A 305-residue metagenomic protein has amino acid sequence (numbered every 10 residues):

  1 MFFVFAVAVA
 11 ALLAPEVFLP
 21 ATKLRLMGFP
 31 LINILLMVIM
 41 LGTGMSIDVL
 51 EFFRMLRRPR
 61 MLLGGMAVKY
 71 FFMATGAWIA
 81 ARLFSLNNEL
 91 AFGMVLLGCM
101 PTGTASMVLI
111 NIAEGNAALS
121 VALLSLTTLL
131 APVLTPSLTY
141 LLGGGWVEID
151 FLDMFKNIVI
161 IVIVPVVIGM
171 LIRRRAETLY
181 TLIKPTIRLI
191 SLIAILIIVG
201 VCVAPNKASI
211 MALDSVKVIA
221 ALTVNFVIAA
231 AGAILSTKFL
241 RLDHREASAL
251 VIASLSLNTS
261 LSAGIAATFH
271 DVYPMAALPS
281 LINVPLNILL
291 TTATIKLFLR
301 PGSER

Functional and structural regions predicted by a protein language model:
M1-R305: Alpha-helical transmembrane segments of multi-pass small-molecule/ion transporters
